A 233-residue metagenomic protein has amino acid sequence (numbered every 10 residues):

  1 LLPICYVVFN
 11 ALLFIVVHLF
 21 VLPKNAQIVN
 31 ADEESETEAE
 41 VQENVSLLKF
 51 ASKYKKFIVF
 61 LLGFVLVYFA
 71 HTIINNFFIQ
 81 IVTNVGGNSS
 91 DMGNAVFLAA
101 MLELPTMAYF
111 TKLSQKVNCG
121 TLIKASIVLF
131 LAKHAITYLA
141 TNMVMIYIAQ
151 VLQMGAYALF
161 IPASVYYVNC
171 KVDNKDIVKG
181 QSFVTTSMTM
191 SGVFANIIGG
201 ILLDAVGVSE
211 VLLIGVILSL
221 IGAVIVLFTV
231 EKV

Functional and structural regions predicted by a protein language model:
L1-V8, I201-S219: A membrane-interface helix-boundary motif in multi-pass transporters
K24-L61: Juxtamembrane intracellular "pre-TM" segments in multi-pass secondary transporters
K53-I73, V151: Pair of pore-lining "gating" transmembrane helices in MFS-fold secondary transporters
N76-M92: Short amphipathic helix-loop junctions that connect adjacent transmembrane helices in Major Facilitator Superfamily/SLC
S89-S90, V172-V184: Loop-to-transmembrane helix entry/capping segments in MFS-fold secondary transporters and related SLC/MFSD carriers
T106-N118, L203-D204: Helix-to-loop junctions at the C-terminal end of transmembrane segments in multipass secondary transporters
T121-A135, V216: Structural signature of the two symmetry-related core transmembrane helices
L159-V172: Intracellular juxtamembrane helix-capping segments at the cytosolic ends of symmetry-related transmembrane helices
